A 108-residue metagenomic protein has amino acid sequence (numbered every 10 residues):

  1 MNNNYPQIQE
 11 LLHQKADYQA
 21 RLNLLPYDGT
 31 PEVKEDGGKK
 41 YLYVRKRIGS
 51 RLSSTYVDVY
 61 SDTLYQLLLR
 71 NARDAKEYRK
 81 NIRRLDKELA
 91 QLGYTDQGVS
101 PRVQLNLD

Functional and structural regions predicted by a protein language model:
M1-D108: Conserved glycine(s) in the ABC-transporter nucleotide-binding domain "signature"
